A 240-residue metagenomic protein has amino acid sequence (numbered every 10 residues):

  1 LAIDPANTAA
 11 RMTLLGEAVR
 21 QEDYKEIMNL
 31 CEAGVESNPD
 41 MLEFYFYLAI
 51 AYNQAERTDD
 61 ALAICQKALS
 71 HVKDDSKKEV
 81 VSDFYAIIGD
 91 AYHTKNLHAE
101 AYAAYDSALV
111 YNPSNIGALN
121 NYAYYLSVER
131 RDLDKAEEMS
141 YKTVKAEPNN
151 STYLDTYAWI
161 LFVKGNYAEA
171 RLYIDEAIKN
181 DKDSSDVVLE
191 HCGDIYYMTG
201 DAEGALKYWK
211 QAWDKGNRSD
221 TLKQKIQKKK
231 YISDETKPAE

Functional and structural regions predicted by a protein language model:
I3, S37, H71, D75-K77 (+4 more regions): Structural marker of alpha-solenoid helical repeat scaffolds
N7, M41, D75, V81 (+4 more regions): Residue-level recognition of tetratricopeptide repeat
T13-L14, Y47, I87, N121 (+3 more regions): Canonical tetratricopeptide repeat
G16, I50, D90, Y124-Y125 (+2 more regions): Residue-level recognition of tetratricopeptide repeat
V19, N53, A86, H93 (+3 more regions): Position-specific recognition of the canonical hydrophobic site in helix A of tetratricopeptide repeat
